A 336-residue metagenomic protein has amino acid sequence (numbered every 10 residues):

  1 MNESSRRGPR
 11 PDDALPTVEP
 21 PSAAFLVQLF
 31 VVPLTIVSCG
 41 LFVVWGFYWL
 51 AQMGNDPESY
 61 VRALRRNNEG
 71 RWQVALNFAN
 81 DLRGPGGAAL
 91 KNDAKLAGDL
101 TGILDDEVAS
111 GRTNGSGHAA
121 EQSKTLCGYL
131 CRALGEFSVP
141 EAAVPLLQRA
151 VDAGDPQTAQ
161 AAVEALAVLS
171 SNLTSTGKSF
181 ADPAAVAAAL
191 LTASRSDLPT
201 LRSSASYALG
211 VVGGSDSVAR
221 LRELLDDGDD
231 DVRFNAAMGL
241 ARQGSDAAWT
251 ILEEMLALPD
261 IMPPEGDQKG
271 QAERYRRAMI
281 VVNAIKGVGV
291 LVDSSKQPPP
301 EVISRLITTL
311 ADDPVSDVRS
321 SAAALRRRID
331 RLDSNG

Functional and structural regions predicted by a protein language model:
M1-E19: N-terminal intrinsically disordered, acidic low-complexity segments at the extreme N-terminus
L26-Y48: Hydrophobic membrane-insertion alpha-helices, especially the h-region of bacterial N-terminal signal peptides
V44-A51, R71-A89, S116-V139, Q148 (+7 more regions): Structural detector for internal amphipathic alpha-helices that build alpha-solenoid repeat scaffolds
L50-R62, G84-S116, V139-V151, N172-S194 (+4 more regions): Amphipathic alpha-helical scaffolding segments comprising HEAT/armadillo-like alpha-solenoid repeats
E58-N77: Short extracytoplasmic/periplasmic juxtamembrane "stem" segments immediately C-terminal to an N-terminal membrane anchor
R66-N68, S123, G154-D155, D197-L198 (+4 more regions): Short inter-helical turns and helix N-cap capping residues of alpha-solenoid HEAT/ARM repeat scaffolds
N67-W72, D99-L104, A120: Long, ordered, helix-rich scaffold segments
